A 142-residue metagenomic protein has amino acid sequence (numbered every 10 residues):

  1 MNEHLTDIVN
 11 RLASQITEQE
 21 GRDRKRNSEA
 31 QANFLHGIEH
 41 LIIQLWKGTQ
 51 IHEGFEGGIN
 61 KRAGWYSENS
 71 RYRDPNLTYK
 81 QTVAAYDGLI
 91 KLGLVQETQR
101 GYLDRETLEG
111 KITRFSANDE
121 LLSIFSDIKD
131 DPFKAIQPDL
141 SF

Functional and structural regions predicted by a protein language model:
M1-N69: Short recognition helix of helix-turn-helix/winged-helix DNA-binding domains
N33-H36, L77-A84, G110: Short, well-structured alpha-helical interface segments that form or flank functional binding sites
H36, H40-I43, G64-W65, A84 (+3 more regions): Charged/polar, solvent-exposed surface patches and flexible loops
W46-R105: Winged helix-turn-helix DNA-binding recognition segment
Q99-R100, L108-R114: A short, hydrophobic/aromatic-rich structural module that often spans a beta strand with its adjoining loop
K111-S141: Short, amphipathic alpha-helical interaction segments positioned at domain boundaries
